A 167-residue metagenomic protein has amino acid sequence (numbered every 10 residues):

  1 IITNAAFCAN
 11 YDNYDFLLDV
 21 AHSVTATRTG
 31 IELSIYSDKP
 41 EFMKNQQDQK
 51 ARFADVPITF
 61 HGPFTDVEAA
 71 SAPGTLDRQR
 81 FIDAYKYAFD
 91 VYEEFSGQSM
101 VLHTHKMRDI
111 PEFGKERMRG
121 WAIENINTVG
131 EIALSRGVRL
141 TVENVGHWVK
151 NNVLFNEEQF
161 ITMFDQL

Functional and structural regions predicted by a protein language model:
I1-E94: N-terminal pre-domain/capping segments
V24-T27, F53, D90-Q98, T128-L140 (+1 more regions): A structural motif corresponding to the C-terminal end of an alpha-helix and its immediate exit/capping segment
I31, G130-L167: Acidic/histidine-rich catalytic cores of soluble enzymes
K50-D66, A122-L134, I161-L167: Alpha-helix-loop-beta-strand connector modules within alpha/beta enzyme cores
F60-H61, Q98-T104, V138-E143: Short beta-strand segments at enzyme active-site cores
D66-P73, R108-F113, W148-K150: A short acidic, helix-capping loop that chelates divalent metal ions and anchors anionic groups
P73-A84, F113-E124, N151-Q159: Alpha-helix N-cap and loop-to-helix initiation/capping positions
A88-T128, A133: Hydrophobic alpha-helical segments and helix pairs
